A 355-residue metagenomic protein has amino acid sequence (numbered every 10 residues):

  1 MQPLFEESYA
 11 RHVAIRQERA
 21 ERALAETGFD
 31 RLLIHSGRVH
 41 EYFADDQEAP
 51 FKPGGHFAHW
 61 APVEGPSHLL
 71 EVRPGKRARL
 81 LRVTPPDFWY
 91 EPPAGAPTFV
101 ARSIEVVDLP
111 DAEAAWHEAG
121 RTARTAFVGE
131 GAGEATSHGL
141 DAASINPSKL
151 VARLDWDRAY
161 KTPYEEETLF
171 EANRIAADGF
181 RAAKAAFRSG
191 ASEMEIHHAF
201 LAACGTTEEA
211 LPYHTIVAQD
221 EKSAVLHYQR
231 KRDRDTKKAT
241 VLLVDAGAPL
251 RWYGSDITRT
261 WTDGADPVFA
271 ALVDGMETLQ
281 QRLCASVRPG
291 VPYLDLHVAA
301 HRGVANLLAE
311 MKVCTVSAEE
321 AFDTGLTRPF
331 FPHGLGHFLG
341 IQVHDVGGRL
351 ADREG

Functional and structural regions predicted by a protein language model:
M1-G355: Active-site neighborhoods and metal-handling regions in enzymes and metal-associated proteins
